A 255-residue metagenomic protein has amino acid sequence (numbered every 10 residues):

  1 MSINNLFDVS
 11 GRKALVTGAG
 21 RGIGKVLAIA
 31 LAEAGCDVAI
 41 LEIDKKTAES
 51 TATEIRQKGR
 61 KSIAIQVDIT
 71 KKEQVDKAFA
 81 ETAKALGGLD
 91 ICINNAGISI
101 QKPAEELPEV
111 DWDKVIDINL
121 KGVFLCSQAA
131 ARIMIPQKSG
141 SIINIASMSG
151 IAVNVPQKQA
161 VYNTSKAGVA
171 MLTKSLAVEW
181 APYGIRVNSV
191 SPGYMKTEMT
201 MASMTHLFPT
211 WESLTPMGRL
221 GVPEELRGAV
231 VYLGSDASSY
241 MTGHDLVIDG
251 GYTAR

Functional and structural regions predicted by a protein language model:
S2-F7, V231, T242-R255: Short C-terminal tail/terminal secondary-structure segment of NAD(P)H-dependent dehydrogenase/reductase domains
V9-V38: Canonical Rossmann dinucleotide-binding motif of NAD(H)/NADP(H)-dependent dehydrogenases/reductases, specifically
V75, P103-A104, P108-I116, K158 (+2 more regions): Substrate-binding pocket helix/loop in short-chain dehydrogenase/reductase
G88, A181, R186, M241-G243: Short, small/polar-rich loop/turn modules that mediate ligand/substrate recognition or access, typified
S127, S165, T173: Active-site helix of classical SDR
R132, V178-P182, S239: Alpha-helical segment proximal to the catalytic Tyr-Lys
S147: Residue(s) in the substrate-gating loop at a strand-loop-helix junction that position the organic substrate next
